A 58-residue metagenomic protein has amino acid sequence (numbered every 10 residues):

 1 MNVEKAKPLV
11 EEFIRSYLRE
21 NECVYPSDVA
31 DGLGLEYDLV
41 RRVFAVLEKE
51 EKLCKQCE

Functional and structural regions predicted by a protein language model:
M1-I14: Short alpha-helical segments that sit at the start of domains
E4, E36-V46: Short amphipathic alpha-helical interaction segments
F13, L47-E48: A periodicity- and composition-biased signal for non-globular, repetitive helical segments
L18-N21: Short helix-capping/hinge SLiMs at alpha-helix to coil transitions
D28-A30: A short acidic, leucine-rich amphipathic alpha-helix
E48-E58: A short, conserved structural fragment
